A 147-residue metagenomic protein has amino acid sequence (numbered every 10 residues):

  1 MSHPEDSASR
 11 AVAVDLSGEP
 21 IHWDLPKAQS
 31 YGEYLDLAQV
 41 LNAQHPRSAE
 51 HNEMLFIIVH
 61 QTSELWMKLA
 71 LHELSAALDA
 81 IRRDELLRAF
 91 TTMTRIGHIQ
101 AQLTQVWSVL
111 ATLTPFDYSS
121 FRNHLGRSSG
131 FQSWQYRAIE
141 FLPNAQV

Functional and structural regions predicted by a protein language model:
S2-V147: Surface-exposed peri-terminal alpha-helical interaction modules
